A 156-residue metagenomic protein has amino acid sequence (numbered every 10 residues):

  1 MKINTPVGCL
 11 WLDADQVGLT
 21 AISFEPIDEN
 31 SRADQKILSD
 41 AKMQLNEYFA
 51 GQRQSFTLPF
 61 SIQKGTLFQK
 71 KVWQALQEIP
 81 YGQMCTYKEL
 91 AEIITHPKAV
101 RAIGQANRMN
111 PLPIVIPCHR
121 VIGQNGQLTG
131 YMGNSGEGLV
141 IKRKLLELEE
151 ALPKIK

Functional and structural regions predicted by a protein language model:
M1-K98, L148-K156: Basic nucleic-acid-binding alpha-helical/helix-turn surface characteristic of O6-alkylguanine DNA
N4, E47, S61, V100 (+3 more regions): Short glycine- and Lys/Arg-enriched binding-loop motifs that mark or flank ligand-binding interfaces
L10, M84, A106, N125-L128 (+1 more regions): Gly/Ser/Thr-rich beta-alpha loop segments that engage phosphate groups in nucleotides
K98-P113: Regulatory, non-catalytic segments
I114-V121: Short Lys/Arg-enriched helix C-cap and helix-to-coil transition segments that create basic nucleic-acid-contact patches
G126-K156: …primarily DNA-binding HTH/wHTH and HhH modules…
